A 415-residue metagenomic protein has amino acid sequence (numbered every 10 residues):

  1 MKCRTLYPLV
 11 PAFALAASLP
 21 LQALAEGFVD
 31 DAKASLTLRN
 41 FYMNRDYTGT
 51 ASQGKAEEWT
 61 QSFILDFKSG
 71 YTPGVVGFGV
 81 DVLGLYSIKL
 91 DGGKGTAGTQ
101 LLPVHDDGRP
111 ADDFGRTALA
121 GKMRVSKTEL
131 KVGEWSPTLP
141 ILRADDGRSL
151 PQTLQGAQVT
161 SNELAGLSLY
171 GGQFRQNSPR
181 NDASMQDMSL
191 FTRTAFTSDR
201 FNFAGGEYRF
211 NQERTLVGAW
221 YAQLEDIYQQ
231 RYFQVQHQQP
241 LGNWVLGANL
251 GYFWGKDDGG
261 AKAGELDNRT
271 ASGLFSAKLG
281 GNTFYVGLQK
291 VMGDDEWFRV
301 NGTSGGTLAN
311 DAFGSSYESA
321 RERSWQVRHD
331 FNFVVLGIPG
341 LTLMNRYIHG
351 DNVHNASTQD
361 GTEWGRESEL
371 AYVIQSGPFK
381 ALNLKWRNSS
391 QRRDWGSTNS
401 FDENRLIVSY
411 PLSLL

Functional and structural regions predicted by a protein language model:
E26-G27, S69-Y71, K122-V125, S161-E163 (+8 more regions): Residue-level signature of outer-membrane beta-barrel architecture
G27-R45, G74-V80: Transmembrane beta-strand segments of Gram-negative outer membrane beta-barrel proteins
D30, E57-F63, D113-T117, P151-Q155 (+7 more regions): Residues that define the transmembrane beta-barrel architecture of outer-membrane proteins
N40-Y42, L130-A144, L169-G171, A204 (+4 more regions): Transmembrane beta-strand segments that form the barrel wall of outer-membrane beta-barrel proteins
F67-G98, D107-D187, Y208, E213-T215 (+1 more regions): Outer membrane beta-barrel
G74-F78, K127-K131, G166-Y170, S178 (+7 more regions): Repeated loop/turn-to-beta-strand initiation elements of outer-membrane beta-barrel proteins
I88, L167-R193, W244-A320, S324 (+1 more regions): Outer-membrane beta-barrel translocator/channel fold
A204, V327, S368-L370, I374 (+1 more regions): Outer-membrane beta-barrel "beta-signal"
